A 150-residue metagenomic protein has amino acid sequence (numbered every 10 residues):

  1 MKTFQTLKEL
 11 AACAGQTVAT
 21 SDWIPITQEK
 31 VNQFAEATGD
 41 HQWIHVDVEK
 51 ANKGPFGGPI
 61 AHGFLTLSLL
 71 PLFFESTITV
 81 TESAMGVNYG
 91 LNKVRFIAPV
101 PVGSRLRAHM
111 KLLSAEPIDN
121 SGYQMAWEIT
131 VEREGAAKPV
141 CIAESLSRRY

Functional and structural regions predicted by a protein language model:
M1-C13, P99-Y150: HotDog/MaoC-like acyl-thioester-processing domains
M1-N88: Hot-dog-fold acyl-thioester-processing enzymes
G57, I97-A98: Short, surface-exposed secondary-structure edge patches
L91-F96: Short alpha-helix capping/helix-loop boundary micro-motifs
